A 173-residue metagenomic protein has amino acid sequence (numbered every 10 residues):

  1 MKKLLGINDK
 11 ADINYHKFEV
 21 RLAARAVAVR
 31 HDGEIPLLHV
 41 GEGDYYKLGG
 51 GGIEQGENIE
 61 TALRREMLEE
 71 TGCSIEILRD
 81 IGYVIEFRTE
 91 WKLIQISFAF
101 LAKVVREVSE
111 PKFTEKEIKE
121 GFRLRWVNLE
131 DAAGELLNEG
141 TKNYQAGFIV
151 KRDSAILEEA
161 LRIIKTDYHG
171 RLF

Functional and structural regions predicted by a protein language model:
M1-R25, H31: Acidic, metal-coordinating catalytic segment for phosphate/diphosphate chemistry, firing primarily on the Nudix
E19-R21, G43, L48, Q95-S97 (+1 more regions): Short connector loops at helix/strand junctions that flank enzyme active sites, especially segments positioning acidic
R25, E34, R123: Conserved beta-strand and immediately adjacent loop positions that scaffold enzyme active sites
A28-H31, A102-V104: Active-site beta-strand termini and strand-to-loop segments that position acidic
R30-E69: Conserved Nudix-box catalytic region and its N-terminal flanking loop in Nudix hydrolases and closely related
D44-Y45, S109, K116-F173: Nudix hydrolase/Nudix homology domain
I53-E76, E86-G140: Unchanged
R79-G82: Conserved S-adenosyl-L-methionine
